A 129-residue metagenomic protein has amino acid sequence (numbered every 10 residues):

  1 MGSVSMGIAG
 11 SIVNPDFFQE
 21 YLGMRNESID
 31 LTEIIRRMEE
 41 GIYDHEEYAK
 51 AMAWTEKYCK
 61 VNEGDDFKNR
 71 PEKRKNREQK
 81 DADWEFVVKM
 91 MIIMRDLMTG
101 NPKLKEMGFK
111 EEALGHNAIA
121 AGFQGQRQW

Functional and structural regions predicted by a protein language model:
M1-W129: An N-terminal assembly and electron-transfer interface module characteristic of large anaerobic redox and radical
